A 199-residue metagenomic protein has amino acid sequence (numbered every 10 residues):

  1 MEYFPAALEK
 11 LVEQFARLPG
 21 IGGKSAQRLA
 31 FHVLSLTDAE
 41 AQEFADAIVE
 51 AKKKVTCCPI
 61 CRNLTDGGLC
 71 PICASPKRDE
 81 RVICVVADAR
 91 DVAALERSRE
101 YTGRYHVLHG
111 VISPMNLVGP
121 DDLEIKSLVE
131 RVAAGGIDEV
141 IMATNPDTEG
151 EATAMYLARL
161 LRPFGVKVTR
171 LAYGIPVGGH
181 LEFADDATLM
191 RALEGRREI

Functional and structural regions predicted by a protein language model:
E2-L8, R17, A30-V92: Cys/His-rich Zn2+-binding cysteine-cluster or related metal-binding knuckle/ribbon modules and their
E9-A16, V33-L36, N63-L64, S75-P76 (+2 more regions): S-adenosyl-L-methionine-dependent methyltransferase catalytic core, i.e., the SAM/SAH-binding region
A16, L34, V49, D66 (+7 more regions): Signal for well-folded cores of large energy- and translation-related assemblies
A26, A74-T144: Extended interfacial segments that mediate partner engagement and assembly in macromolecular machines
Q27-H32, L181: Short hydrophobic alpha-helical segments that form membrane-spanning helices or hydrophobic packing faces of helical
V129-I199: Long C-terminal interaction/binding lobes of large macromolecular proteins
